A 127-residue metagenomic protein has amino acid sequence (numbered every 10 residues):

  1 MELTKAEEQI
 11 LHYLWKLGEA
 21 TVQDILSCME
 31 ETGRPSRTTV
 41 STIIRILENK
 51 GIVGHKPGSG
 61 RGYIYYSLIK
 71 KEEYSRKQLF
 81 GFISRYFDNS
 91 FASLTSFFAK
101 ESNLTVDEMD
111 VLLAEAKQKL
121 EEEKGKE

Functional and structural regions predicted by a protein language model:
M1-Y13, L17, E122: Short alpha-helical segments that sit at the start of domains
L3-A6, G58-K77: Short, cationic-aromatic polyanion-contact patches
A20-C28: Short acidic, hydrophobic short linear motifs in intrinsically disordered regions
S27-P35: Short helix-coil junctions and helix-kink-helix linkers
S41-R45: Short, hydrophobic-biased segments on the C-terminal half of alpha helices that form "recognition helices"
G51: Glycine-centered, phosphate/nucleic-acid-interacting loop/turn motifs that mediate DNA/RNA or nucleotide
I69-L94: Conserved segment of winged-helix/HTH DNA-binding domains
K100-E127: C-terminal regulatory/oligomerization modules of transcriptional regulators
